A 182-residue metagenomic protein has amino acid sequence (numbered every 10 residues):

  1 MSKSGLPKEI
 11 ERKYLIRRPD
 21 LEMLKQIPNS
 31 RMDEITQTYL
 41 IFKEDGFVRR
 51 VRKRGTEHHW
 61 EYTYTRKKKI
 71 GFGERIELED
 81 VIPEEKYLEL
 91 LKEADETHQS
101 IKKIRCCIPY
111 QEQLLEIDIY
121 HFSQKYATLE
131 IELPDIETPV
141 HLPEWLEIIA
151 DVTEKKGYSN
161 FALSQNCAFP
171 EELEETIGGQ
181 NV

Functional and structural regions predicted by a protein language model:
M1-V182: Phosphate-end processing signature that detects enzymes handling 5′-triphosphorylated RNA and polyphosphate
